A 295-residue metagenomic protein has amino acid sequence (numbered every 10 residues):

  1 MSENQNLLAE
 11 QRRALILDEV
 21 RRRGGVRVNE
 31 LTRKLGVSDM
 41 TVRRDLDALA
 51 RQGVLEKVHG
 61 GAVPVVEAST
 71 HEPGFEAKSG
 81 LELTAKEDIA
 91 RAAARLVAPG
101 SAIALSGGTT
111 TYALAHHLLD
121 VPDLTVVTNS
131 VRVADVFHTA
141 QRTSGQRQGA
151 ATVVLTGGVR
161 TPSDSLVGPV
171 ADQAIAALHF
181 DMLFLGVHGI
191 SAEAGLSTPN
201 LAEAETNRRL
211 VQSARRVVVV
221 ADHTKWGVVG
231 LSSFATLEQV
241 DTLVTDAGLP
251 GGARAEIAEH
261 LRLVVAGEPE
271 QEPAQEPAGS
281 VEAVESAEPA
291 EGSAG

Functional and structural regions predicted by a protein language model:
S2-L15, E19-A104, G108, A115-D123 (+3 more regions): HTH-adjacent hinge/linker in prokaryotic transcriptional regulators
S2-L31, G36-D39, A50-R51, K57 (+2 more regions): Conserved phosphate- and dinucleotide-binding cores of soluble alpha/beta proteins, encompassing both enzyme active
